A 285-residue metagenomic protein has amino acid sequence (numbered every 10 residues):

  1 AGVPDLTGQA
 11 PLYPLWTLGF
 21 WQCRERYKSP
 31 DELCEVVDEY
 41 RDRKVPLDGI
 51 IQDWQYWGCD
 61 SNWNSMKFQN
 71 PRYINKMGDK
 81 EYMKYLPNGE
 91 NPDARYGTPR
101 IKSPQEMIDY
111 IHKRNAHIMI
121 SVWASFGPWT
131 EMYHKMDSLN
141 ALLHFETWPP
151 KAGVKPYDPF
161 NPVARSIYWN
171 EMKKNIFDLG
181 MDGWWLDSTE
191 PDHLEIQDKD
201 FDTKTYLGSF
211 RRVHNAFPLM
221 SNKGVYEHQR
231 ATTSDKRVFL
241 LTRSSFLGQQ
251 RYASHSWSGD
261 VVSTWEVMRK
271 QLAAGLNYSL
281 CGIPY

Functional and structural regions predicted by a protein language model:
A1-Y285: Catalytic-domain carbohydrate-binding cleft regions of carbohydrate-active enzymes
